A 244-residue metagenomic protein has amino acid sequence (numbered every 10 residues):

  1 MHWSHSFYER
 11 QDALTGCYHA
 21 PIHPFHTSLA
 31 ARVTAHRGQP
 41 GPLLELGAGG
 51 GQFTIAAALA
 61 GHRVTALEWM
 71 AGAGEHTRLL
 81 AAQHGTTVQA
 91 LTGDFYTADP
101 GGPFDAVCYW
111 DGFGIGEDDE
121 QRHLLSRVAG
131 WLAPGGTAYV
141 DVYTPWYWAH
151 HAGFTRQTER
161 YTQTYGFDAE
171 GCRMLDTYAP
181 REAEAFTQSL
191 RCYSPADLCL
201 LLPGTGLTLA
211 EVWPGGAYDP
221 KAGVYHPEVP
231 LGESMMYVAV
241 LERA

Functional and structural regions predicted by a protein language model:
M1-G41: Conserved class I S-adenosyl-L-methionine
G47-G51: Class I SAM-dependent methyltransferase "Motif I" SAM/SAH-binding loop
Q52, A56-T97: Class I SAM-dependent methyltransferase SAM/SAH-binding core
C108: A conserved beta-strand element that flanks and buttresses the S-adenosyl-L-methionine
D111-G112: Short catalytic micro-motifs in class I SAM-dependent methyltransferases
R122-P134: A short glycine-rich, Lys/Arg-flanked "PGG" loop and its adjoining helix->strand segment in the class I
Y139-L201: SAM-dependent methyltransferase
D197, L201-A244: C-terminal lobe and adjacent flexible extensions of AdoMet/dcAdoMet transferase-like proteins
